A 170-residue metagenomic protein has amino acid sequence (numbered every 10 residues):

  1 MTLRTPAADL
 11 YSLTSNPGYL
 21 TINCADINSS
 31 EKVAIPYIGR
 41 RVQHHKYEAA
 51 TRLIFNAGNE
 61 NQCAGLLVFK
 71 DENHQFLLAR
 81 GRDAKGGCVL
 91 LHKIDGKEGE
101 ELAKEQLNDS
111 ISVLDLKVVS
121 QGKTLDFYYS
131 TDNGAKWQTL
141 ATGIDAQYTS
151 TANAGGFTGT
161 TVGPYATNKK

Functional and structural regions predicted by a protein language model:
M1-K170: Extracellular glycan-recognition regions
